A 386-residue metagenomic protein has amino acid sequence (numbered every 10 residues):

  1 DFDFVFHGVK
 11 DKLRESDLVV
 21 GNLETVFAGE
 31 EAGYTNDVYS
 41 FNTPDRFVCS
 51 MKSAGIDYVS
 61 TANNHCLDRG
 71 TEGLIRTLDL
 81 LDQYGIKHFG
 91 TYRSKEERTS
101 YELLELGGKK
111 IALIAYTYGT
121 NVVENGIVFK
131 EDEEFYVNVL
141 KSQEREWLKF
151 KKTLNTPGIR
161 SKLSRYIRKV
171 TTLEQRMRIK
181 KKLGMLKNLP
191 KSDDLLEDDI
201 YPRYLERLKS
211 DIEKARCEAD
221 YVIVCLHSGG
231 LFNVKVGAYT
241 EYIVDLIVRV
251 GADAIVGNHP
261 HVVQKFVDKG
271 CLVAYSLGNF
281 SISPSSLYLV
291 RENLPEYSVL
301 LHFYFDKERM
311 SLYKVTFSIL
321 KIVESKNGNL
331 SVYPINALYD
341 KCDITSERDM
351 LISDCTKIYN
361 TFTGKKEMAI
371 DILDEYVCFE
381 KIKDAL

Functional and structural regions predicted by a protein language model:
D1-L386: Acidic, metal/ion-coordinating pockets
